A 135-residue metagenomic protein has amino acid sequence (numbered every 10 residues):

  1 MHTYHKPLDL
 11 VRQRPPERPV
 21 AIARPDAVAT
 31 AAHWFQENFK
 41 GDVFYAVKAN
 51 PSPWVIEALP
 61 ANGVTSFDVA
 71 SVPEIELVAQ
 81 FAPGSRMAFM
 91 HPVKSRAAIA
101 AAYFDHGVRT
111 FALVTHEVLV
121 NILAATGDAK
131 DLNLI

Functional and structural regions predicted by a protein language model:
M1-F111, H116-L132: A charged N-terminal "starter" segment
I135: Aromatic, loop-rich ligand-recognition surfaces of beta-strand-rich domains
